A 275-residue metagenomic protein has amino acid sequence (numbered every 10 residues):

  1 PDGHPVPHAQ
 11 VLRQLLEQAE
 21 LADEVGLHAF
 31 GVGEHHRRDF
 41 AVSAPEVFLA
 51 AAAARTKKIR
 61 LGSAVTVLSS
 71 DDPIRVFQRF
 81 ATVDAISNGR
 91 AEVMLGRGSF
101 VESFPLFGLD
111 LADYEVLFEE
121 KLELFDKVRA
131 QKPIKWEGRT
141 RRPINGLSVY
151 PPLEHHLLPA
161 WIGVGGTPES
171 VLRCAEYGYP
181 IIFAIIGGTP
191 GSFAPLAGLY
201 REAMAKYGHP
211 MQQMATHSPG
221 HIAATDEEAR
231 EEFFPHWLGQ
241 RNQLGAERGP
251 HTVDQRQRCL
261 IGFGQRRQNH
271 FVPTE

Functional and structural regions predicted by a protein language model:
P1, F30-V32, L61-A64, A91-L95 (+3 more regions): Hydrophobic faces of well-ordered beta-strands that scaffold small-molecule active sites in alpha/beta enzyme cores
P1-L61, H156-L158: N-terminal beta1-alpha1-beta2 module of alpha/beta enzyme domains
P1-R13, A64-I74, E154-G166, H221-A223 (+1 more regions): Active-site mouth loops of central-metabolism enzymes
V6-H8, A41-S43, P73-I74, L106-G108 (+1 more regions): Short, solvent-exposed loop/turn segments at secondary-structure boundaries
H36-A44, L68-I74, G188-F193, I222: Acidic-and-aromatic substrate-binding clefts and catalytic sites of carbohydrate-active enzymes
D39, V101-S103, S170, A223-D226: Short catalytic/ligand-binding loop motif for oxyanion handling, primarily in non-cytosolic enzymes, centered on
S69-Y179, G191-G198, E202, K206: Internal, glycine-rich beta/alpha segment that forms the wall or movable "lid" of small-molecule/cofactor binding
A112-V149, P190-E275: An alpha-helical appendage that flanks or caps ligand/catalytic pockets
